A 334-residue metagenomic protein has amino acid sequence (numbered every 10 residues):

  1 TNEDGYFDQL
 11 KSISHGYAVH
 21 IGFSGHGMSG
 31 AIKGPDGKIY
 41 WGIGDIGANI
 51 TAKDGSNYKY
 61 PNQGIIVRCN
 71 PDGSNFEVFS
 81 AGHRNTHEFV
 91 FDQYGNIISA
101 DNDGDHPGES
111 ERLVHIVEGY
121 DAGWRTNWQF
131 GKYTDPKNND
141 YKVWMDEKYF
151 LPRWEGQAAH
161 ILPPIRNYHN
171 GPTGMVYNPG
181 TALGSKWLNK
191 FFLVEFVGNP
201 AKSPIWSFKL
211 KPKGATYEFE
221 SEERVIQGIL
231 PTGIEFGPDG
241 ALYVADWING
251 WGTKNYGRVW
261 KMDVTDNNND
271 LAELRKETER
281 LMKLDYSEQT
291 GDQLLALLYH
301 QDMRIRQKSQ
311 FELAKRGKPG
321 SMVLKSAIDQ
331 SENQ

Functional and structural regions predicted by a protein language model:
T1-A296, R304, K308-K315: Beta-propeller domains with acidic blade repeats across secreted/periplasmic ectodomains and cytosolic WD/CNH propellers
G291-Q293, P319-S326: Alpha-helical solenoid scaffolds in eukaryotic proteins
Q301-D302, Q330-Q334: Short inter-helical turns and helix N-cap capping residues of alpha-solenoid HEAT/ARM repeat scaffolds
A314-K315, G320, Q330: Beta-propeller domains
